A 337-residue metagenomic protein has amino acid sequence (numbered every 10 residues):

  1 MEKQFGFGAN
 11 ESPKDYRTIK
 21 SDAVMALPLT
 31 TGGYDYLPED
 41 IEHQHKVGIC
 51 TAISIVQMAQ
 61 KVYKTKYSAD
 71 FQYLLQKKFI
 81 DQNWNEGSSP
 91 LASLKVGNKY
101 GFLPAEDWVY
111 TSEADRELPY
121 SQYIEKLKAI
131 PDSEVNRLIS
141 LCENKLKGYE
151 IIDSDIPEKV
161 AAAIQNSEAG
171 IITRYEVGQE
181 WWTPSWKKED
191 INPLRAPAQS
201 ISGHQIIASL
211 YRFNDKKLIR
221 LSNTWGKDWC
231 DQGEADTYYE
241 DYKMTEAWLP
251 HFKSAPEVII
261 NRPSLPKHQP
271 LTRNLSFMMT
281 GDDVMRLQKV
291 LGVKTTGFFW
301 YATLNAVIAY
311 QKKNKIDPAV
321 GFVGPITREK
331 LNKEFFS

Functional and structural regions predicted by a protein language model:
M1-G33: N-terminal zymogen propeptides
E2-F7, V56-Q60, D81-P263: Predominantly the structural core of cysteine protease catalytic domains
G33-Y100, F213: Active-site-adjacent structural elements in enzyme catalytic domains
M58-Y67, V290-G292, K312-D317, F335-F336: Short capping motifs at secondary-structure boundaries
S68-D81, E113-D115, F299-T303, V323-I326: Acidic helix-start/capping segments at beta-turn-to-alpha-helix junctions
N83-E86, S276-G281, T295-N305, A319-I326: A glycine-rich, coil/turn loop motif that links secondary-structure elements
I260-A302, S337: Acidic, Ser/Thr/Pro/Gly-enriched interdomain connector segments
T303-N305, A309-S337: Extracellular LysM carbohydrate-binding repeats and other cell-envelope/extracellular binding modules
